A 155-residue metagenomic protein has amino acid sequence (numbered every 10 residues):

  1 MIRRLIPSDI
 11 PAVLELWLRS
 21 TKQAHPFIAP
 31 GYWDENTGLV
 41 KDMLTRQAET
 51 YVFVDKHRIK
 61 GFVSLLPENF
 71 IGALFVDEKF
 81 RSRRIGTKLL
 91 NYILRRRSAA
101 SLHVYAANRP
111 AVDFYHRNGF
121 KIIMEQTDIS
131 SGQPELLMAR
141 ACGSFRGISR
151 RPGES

Functional and structural regions predicted by a protein language model:
M1-E15: A short beta-loop-alpha structural element at the N-terminal edge of CoA-dependent acyl/N-acetyltransferase catalytic
L14-K41: Conserved GNAT-fold acetyl-CoA-binding loop/helix
G38-V52, F70: A short helix-loop-beta-strand connector motif used in the catalytic cores of GNAT acetyltransferases and, in some
A48-G61, L66: Conserved beta-hairpin
I71-R81, Y105: A short, internal acetyl-CoA/4′-phosphopantetheine-binding micro-motif in the GNAT/acyltransferase core
V76, S82-R95, D113-R117: Conserved acetyl-CoA-binding loop-helix of GNAT-fold acetyltransferases
T87-K88, A107-L136: Conserved active-site alpha-helix within GNAT-family acetyltransferase domains
R95-N108: Conserved GNAT acetyl-CoA-binding A-motif
